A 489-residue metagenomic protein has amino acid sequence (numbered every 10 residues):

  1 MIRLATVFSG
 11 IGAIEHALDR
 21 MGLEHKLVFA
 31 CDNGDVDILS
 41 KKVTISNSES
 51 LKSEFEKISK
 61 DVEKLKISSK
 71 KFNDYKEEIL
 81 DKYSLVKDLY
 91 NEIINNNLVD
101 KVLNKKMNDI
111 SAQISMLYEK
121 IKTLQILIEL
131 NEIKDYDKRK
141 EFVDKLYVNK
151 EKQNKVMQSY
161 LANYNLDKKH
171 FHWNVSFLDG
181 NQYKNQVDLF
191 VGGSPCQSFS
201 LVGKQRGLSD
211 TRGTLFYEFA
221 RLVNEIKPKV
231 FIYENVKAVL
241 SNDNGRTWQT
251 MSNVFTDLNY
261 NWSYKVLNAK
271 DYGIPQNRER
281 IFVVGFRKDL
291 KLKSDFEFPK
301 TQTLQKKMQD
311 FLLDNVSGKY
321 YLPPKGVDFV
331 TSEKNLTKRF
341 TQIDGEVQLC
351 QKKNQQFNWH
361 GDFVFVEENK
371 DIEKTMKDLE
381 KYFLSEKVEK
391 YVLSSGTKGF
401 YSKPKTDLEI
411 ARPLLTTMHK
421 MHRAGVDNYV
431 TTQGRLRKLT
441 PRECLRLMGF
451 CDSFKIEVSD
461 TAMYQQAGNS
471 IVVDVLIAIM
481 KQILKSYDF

Functional and structural regions predicted by a protein language model:
I2-K227, K237-S241, R246-W248: Core alpha/beta nucleotide-donor-binding catalytic domains of modification enzymes
I2-R3, K325-F489: C-terminal target-recognition/interaction regions appended to catalytic cores
E15-H16, I38-L39, Q197-L201, V239-N242 (+5 more regions): Short catalytic/ligand-binding loop motif for oxyanion handling, primarily in non-cytosolic enzymes, centered on
D32, R212-F286: Conserved Class I SAM-dependent methyltransferase catalytic core
W173, V191-G192, Y233, K353 (+1 more regions): Redox-cofactor binding/interface segments in oxidoreductases and associated redox assembly factors
I274-K338, Q348, G361-T375: Flexible, glycine-/basic-rich loop-and-beta segments that form/coincide with the SAM-dependent methyltransferase
